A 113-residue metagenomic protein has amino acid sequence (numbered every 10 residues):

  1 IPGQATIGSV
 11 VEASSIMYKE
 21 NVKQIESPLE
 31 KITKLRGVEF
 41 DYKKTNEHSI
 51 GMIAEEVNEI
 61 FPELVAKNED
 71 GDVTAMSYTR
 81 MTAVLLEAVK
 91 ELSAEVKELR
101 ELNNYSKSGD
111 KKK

Functional and structural regions predicted by a protein language model:
I1-Y78, E95-K113: C-terminal intramolecular chaperone/autoprocessing and neck/assembly modules of extracellular spikes and adhesins
